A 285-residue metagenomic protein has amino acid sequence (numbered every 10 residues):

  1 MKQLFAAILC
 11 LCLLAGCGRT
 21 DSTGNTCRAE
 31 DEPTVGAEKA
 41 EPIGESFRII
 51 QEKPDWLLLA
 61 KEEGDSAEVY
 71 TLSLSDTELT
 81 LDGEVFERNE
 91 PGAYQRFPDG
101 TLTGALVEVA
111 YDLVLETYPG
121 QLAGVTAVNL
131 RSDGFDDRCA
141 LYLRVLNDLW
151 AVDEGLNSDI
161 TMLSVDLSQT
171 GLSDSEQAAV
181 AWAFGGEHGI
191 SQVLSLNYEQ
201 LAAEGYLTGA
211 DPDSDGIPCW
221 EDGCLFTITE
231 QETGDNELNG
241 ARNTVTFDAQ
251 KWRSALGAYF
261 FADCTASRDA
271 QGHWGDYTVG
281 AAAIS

Functional and structural regions predicted by a protein language model:
M1-I8: Positively charged n-region of N-terminal signal peptides that target proteins for export
C10-L11, P33: Short intrinsically disordered, low-complexity segments
L13-G16: C-terminal motif of bacterial Sec signal peptides marking the signal peptidase cleavage site
G18, G24-K39, S46-E87, P91-G92 (+4 more regions): Flexible low-complexity loop/turn motifs enriched in small/helix-breaking residues
F261-S285: Short beta-strand edge/turn micro-motifs at domain boundaries
